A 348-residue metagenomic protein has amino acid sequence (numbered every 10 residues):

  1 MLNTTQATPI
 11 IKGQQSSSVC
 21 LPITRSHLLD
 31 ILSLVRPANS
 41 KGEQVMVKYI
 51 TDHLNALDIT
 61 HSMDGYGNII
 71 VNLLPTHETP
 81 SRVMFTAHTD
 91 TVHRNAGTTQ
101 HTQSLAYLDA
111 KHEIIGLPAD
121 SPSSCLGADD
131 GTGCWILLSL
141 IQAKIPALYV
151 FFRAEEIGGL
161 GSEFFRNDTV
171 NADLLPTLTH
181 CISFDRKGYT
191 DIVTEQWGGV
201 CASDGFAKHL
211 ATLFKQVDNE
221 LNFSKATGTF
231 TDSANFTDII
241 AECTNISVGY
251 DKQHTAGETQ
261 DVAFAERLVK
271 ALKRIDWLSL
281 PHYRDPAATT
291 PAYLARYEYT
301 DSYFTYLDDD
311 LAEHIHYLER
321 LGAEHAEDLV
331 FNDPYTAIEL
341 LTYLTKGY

Functional and structural regions predicted by a protein language model:
L2-K41, T255: N-terminal capping segment at the start of a domain
S33-P80: A non-catalytic alpha/beta surface segment that caps or lines the substrate-entry region of metallo-dependent hydrolase
N55-T60, G65-G67, E78-R82, L140-L148 (+2 more regions): Short glycine/proline-enriched coil/turn segments at helix->beta-strand junctions
T79-P146: Active-site metal-coordination/substrate-binding segment of hydrolases, especially metallo-dependent peptidases
P122-G205, K225, S233: Acidic/histidine-rich catalytic neighborhood of metal-dependent amide-processing enzymes
A202-F214, F264-L272: Gly/Ser/Thr-rich active-site loops/lids in small-molecule metabolic enzymes that frequently grip phosphoryl groups
S224-L268: Zn-dependent metallopeptidase/amidohydrolase metal-coordination segment
K252-L321, T342-Y348: His/Asp/Glu-rich mid-to-C-terminal helical/loop segments that flank catalytic regions of hydrolases
